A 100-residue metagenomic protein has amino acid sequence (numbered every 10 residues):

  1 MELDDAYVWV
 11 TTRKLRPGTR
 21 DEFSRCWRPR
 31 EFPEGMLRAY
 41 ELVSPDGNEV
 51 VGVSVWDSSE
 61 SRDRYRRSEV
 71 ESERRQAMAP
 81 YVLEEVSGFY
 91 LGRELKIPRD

Functional and structural regions predicted by a protein language model:
M1-S72, A77-D100: Short S/T/G/P-rich N-terminal loop/turn motif that feeds into the first structured element of a domain
